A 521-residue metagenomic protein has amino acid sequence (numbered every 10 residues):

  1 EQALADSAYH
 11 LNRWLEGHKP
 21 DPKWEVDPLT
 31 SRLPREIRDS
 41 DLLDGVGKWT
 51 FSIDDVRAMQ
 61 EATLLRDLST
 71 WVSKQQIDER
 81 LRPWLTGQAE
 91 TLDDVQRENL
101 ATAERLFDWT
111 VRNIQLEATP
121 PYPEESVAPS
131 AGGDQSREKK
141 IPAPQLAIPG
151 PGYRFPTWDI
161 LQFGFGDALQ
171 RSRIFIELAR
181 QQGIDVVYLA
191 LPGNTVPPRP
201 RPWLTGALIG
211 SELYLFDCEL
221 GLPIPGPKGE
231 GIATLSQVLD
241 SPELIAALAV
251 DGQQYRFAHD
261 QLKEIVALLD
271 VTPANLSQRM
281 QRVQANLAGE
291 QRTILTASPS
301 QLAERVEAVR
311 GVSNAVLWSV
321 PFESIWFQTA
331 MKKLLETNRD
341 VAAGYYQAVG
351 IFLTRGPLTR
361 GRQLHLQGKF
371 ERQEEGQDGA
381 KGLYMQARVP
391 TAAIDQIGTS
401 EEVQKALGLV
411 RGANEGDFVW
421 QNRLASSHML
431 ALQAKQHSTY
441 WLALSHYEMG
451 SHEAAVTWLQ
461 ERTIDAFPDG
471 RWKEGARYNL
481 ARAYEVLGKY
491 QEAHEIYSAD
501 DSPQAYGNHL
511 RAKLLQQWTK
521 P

Functional and structural regions predicted by a protein language model:
E1-R38, E230-Y440: Alpha-helical and coiled-coil interaction segments, frequently adjacent to or embedded within charge-biased
A3-F163, R199, Q373, Q377-S426: Secondary-structure boundary elements
E90-D94, T102-R112, T119, A147-G152 (+3 more regions): Hydrophobic/aromatic-rich core segments of domains that either
M429-Q433, I464-W472, S498-W518: Short solvent-exposed coil/turn linkers within tandem alpha-helical repeat scaffolds
H437, W441, W472-G475, N479 (+2 more regions): "A position-specific structural signal for the A-helix of alpha-solenoid helical repeats
